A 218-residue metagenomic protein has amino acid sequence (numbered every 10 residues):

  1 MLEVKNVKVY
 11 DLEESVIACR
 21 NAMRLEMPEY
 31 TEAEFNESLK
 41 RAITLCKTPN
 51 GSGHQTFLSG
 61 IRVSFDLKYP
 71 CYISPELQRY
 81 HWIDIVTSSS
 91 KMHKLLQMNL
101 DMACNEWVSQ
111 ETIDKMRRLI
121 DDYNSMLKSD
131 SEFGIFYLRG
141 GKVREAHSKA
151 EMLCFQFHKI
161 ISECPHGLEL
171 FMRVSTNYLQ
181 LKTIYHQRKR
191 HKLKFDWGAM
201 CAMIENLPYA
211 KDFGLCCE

Functional and structural regions predicted by a protein language model:
M1-E218: Family-specific signature for flavin-dependent thymidylate synthase
